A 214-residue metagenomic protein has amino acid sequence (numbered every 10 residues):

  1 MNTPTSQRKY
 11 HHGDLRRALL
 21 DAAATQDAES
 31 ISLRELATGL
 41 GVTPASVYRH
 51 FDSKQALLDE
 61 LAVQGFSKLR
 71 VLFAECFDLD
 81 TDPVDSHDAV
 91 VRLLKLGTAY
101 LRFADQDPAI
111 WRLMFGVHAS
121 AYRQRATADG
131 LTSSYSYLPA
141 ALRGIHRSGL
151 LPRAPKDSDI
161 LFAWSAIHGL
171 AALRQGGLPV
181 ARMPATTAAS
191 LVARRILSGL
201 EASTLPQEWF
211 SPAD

Functional and structural regions predicted by a protein language model:
M1-D27, L33-E35, G39, A56-D59 (+1 more regions): Basic, helix-initiating cap at the start of DNA-binding domains
L15-A23, G65, L69, Y100: Short hydrophobic clusters on alpha-helical segments that form packing/core surfaces in small helical domains
S32-L33, K54-G65, W111: Amphipathic alpha-helical segments enriched in hydrophobic/aromatic and basic residues that form the DNA-contacting
G41-F51: Short hydrophobic/aromatic patch on the recognition helix
A74-A109, A163: Hydrophobic alpha-helical connector segments
H87, R123-S148, D157-F162, T187-S198: Amphipathic alpha-helical packing segments from all-alpha helical-bundle domains
R102, Q106-A140, G144, L151 (+1 more regions): Short secondary-structure transition hinges
G144, A163-R182, I196-W209: Amphipathic C-terminal alpha-helical segment
